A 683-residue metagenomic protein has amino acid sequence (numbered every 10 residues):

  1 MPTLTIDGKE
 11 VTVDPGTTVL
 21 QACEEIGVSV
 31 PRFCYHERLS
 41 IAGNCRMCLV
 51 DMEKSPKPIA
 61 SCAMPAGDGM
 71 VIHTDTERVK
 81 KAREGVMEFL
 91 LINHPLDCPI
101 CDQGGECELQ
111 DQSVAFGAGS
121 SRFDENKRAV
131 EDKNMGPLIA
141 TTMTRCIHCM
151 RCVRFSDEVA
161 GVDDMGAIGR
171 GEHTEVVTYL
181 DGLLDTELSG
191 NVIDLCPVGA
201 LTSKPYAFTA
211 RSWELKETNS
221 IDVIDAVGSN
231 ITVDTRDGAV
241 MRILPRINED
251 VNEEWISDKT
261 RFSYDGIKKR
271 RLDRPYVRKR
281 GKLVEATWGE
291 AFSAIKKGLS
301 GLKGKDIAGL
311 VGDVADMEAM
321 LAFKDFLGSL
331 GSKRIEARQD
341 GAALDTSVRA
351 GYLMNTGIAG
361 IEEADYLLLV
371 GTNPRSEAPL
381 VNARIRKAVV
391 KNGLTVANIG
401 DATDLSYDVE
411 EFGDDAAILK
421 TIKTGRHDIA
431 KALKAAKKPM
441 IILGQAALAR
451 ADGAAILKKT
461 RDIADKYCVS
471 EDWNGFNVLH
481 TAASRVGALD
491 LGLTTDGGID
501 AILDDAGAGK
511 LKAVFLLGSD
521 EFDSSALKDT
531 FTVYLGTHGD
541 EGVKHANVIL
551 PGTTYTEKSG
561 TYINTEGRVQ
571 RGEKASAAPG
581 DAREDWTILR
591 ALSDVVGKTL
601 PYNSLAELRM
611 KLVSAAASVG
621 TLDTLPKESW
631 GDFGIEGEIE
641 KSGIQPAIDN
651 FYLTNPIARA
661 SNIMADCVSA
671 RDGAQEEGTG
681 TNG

Functional and structural regions predicted by a protein language model:
M1-T18, E24, R32, H36 (+5 more regions): N-terminal export/assembly segments and adjacent metallocofactor-ligating motifs of anaerobic energy-metabolism
V19, L109, F323, G539 (+2 more regions): Generic structural marker for isolated residues within well-ordered, non-membrane alpha-helices of soluble domains
Y35-N44, M64-P65, R170, E607: Short, glycine-/polar-rich solvent-exposed loops and beta-turns at beta-strand/coil boundaries
C45-P65: N-terminal single-stranded DNA-binding subdomain of primase/primase-helicase replication proteins
Q339-L622, R671, E677-G683: Non-catalytic alpha/beta scaffold blocks inside enzyme catalytic domains
E607-G683: Long, low-complexity segments enriched in small/aliphatic residues
